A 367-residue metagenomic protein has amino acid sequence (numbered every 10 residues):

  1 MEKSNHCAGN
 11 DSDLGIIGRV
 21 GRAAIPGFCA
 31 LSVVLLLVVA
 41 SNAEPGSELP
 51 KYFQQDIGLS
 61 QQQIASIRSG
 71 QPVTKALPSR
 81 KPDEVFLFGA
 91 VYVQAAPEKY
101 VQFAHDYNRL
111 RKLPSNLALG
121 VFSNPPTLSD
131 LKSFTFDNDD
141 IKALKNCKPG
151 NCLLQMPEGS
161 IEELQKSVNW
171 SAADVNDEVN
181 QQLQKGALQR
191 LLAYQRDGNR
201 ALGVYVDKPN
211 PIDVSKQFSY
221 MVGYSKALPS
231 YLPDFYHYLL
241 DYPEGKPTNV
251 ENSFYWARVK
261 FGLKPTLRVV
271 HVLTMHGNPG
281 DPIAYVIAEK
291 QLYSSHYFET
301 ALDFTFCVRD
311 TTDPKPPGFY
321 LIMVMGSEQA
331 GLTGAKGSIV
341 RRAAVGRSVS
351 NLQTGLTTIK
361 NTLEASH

Functional and structural regions predicted by a protein language model:
M1-R22: N-terminal secretory signal peptides that target proteins for export/translocation
N5, I25-G27, K145, G150: Secreted/extracellular small peptides and ectodomain modules produced from precursors
G18, F28-L31, F88, S295: Generic detector of short alpha-helix boundary/capping microenvironments and adjacent low-complexity segments
G21-I25, V39, A43: Intrinsic disorder/low-complexity segments
P26-V38: Bacterial N-terminal signal peptides
E44-V93, P97-K99, R109-L110, P114-H367: Terminal "cap-and-tail" regions of soluble proteins that handle hydrophobic small molecules
Q102-F103: Short, well-ordered alpha-helical segments enriched in acidic and aromatic residues
